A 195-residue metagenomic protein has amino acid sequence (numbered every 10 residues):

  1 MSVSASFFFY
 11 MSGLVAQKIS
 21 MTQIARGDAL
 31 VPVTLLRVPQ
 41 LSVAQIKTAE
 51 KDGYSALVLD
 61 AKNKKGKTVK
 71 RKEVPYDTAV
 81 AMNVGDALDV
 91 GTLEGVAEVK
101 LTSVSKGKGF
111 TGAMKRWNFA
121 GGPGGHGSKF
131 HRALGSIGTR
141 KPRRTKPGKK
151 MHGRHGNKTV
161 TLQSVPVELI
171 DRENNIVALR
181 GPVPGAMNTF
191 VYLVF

Functional and structural regions predicted by a protein language model:
V3-F195: Extended basic (Lys/Arg/His-rich) segments that typically form rRNA-contacting surfaces in ribosomal proteins
